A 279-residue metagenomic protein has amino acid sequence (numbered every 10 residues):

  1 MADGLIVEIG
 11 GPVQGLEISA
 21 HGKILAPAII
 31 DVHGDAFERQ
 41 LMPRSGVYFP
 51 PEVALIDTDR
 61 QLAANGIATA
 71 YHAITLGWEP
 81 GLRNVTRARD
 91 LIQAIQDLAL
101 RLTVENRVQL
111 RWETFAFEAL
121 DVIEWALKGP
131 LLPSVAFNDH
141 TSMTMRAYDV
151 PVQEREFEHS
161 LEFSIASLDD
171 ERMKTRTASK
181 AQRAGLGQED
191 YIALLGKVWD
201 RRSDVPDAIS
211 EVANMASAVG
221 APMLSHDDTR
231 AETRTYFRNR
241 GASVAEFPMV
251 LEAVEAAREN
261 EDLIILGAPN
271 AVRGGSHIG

Functional and structural regions predicted by a protein language model:
M1-A26: Histidine-rich, glycine-flanked metal-binding segment
G4, G66, A257: Residue-level signal for inorganic ion chemistry
G15-L16, A20-K23, L55-Q61, L120-S134: Short amphipathic alpha-helices and their capping/turn segments at secondary-structure boundaries
A20-L91: Metal-associated gating/positioning segment near the N- to mid-region
A68-T69, L132-P133, S243: Short acidic/polar active-site loop segments enriched in Thr and Asp
A73, N138, P248: Conserved residues at the C-terminal ends of beta-strands
G77-G81, V85-D228, P269: Metal-coordinating catalytic core of metallo-dependent amide/deamination hydrolases
V108, N214, A218-G279: Active-site-adjacent C-terminal substructures of enzyme catalytic domains
